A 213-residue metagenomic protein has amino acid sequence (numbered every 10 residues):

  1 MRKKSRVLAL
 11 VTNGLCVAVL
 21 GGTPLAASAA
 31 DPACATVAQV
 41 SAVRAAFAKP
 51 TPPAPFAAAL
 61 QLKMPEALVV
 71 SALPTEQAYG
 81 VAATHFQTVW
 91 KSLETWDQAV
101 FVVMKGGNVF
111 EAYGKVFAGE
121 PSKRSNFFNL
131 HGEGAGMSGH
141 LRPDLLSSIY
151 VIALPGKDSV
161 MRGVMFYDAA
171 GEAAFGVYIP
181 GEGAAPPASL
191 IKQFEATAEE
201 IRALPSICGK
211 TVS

Functional and structural regions predicted by a protein language model:
R2-L15: Bacterial N-terminal signal peptides that target proteins for export
A27-S213: Eukaryotic intrinsically disordered, low-complexity regulatory linkers and tails enriched in Ser/Thr/Pro
